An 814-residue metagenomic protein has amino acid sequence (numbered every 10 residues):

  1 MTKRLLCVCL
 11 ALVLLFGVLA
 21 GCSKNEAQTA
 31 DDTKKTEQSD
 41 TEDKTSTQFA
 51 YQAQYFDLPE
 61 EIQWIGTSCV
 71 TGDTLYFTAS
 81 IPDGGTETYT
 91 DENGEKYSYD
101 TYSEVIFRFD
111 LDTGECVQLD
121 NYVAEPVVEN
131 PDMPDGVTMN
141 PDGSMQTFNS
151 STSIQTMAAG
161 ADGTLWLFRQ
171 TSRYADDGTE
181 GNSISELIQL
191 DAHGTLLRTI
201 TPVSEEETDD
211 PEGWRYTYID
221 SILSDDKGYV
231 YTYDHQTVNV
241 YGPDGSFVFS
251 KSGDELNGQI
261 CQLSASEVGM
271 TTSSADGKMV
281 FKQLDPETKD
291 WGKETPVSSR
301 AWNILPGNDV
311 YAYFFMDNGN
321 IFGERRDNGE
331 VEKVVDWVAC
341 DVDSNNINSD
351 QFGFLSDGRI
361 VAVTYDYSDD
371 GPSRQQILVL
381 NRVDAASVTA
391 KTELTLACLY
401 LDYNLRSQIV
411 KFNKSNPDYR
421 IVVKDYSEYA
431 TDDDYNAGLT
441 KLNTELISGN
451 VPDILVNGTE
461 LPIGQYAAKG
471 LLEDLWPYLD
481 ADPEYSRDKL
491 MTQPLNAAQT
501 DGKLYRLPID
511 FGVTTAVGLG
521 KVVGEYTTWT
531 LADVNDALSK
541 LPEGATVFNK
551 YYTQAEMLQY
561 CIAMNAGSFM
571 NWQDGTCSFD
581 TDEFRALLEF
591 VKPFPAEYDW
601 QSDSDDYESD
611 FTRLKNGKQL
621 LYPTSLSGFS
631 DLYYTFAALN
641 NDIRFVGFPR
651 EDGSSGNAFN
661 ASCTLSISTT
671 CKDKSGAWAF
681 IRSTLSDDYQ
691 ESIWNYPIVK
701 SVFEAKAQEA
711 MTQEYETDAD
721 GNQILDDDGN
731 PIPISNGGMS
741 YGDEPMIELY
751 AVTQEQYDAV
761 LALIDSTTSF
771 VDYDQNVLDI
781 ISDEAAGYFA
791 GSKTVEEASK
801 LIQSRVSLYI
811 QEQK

Functional and structural regions predicted by a protein language model:
S23-F107, L111-G114, M157, Q170-T171 (+8 more regions): Conserved N-terminal structural module of periplasmic/extracytoplasmic solute-binding proteins
Q54, E115-N149, L197-R215, W337-V342 (+1 more regions): Surface-exposed loop and turn segments in beta-propeller and other repeat-based domains that flank or scaffold
E460-T515, W529-D533, I643-F648: Hinge/lid segment of periplasmic solute-binding proteins
W476-K489, G567-L588, G647-A658, V771 (+1 more regions): Short, solvent-exposed loop/beta-turn-alpha elements that line the ligand-binding surface or hinge of extracytoplasmic
K503-T514, D533-K592, N616-L621: Extracytoplasmic/periplasmic solute-binding protein
D574-E608, Y634, R644-F648: Glycine-centered hinge/linker elements that transmit conformational signals in sensory and ligand-binding systems
F636-Q713, T717, D765-S766: Extracytoplasmic/periplasmic substrate-recognition and gating elements
D728-V806: C-terminal capping/gating helix-and-loop segments adjacent to ligand/active sites or protein-protein/ligand interfaces
